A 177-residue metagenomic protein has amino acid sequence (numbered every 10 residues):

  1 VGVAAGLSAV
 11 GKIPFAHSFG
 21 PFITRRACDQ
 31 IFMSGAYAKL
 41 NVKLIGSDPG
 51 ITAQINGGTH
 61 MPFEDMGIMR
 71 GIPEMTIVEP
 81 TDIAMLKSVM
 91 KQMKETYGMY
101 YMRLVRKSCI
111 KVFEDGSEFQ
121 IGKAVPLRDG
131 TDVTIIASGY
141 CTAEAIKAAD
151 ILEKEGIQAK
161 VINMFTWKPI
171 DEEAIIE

Functional and structural regions predicted by a protein language model:
G6-T134, A159: Conserved thiamine diphosphate
T24, L86, C141-T142, K168: Alpha-helix N-cap/loop-to-helix initiation residues
C28-D29, A145-I146, E172-E173: Conserved strand-to-helix beginnings and helix N-cap segments that scaffold or border functional pockets
P49, K107, Y140-T142, T166: Short, glycine-/Ser/Thr-/acidic-enriched flexible segments
T134-Y140: Extended, non-catalytic structural segments that build the interaction scaffolds of large macromolecular assemblies
E144-I162: Short helix-loop-beta junction
I162-P169: Short beta->alpha junction loops
P169-E177: Glycine-rich, anion-gripping cofactor-binding loops and their flanking helix/strand elements in enzyme active sites
